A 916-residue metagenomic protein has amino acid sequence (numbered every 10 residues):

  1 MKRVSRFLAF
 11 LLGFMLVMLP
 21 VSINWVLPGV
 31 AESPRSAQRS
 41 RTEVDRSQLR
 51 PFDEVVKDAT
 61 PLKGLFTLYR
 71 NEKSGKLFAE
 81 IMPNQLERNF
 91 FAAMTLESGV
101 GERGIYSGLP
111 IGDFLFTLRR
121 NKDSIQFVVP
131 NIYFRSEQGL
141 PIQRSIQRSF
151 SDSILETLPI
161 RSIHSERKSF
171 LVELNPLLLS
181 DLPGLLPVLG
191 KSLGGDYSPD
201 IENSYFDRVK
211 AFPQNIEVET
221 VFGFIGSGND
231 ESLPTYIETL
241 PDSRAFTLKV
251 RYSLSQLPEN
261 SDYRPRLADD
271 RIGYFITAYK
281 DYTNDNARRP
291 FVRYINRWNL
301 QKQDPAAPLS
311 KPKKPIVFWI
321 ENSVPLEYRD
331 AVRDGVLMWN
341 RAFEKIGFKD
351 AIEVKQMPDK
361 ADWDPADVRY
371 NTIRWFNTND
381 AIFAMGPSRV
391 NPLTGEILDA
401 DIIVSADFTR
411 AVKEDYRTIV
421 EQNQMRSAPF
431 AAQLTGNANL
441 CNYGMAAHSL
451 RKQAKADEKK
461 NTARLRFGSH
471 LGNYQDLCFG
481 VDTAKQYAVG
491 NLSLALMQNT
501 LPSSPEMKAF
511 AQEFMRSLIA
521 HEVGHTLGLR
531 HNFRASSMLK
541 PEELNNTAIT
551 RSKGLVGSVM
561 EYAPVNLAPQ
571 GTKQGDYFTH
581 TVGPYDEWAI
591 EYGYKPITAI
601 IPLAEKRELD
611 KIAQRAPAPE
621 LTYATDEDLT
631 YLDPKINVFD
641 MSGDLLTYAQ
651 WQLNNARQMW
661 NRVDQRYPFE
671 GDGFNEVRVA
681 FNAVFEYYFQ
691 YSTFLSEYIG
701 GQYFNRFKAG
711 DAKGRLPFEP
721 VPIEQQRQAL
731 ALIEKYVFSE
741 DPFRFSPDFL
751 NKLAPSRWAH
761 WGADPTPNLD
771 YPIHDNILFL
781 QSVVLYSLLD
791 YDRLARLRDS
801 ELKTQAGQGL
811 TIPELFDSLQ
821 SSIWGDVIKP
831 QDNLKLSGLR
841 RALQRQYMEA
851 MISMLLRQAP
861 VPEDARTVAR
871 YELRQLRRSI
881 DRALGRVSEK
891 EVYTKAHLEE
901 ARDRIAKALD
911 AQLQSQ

Functional and structural regions predicted by a protein language model:
K2-L12: Bacterial N-terminal signal peptides that target proteins for export
F10-N24: Bacterial N-terminal signal peptides
V21-S36: Signal peptide processing junction and immediate N-terminal pro/mature segment of secreted/exported proteins
E32-L77, I81-V324, R341-A342, I346 (+9 more regions): Auxiliary tRNA-acceptor-end handling modules of aminoacyl-tRNA synthetases
K57, L337-F348, T378, G524-H525 (+4 more regions): Sec-exported extracytoplasmic/periplasmic mature domains
Y328-G335, M507, A511, M515 (+2 more regions): Stable alpha-helical elements in mature extracytoplasmic
Q356-F376, E513-A520, G524-P569: The catalytic-center signature of Zn2+-dependent metalloproteases
A463-L465, G472-G480, A488, Q498-N499 (+2 more regions): Conserved catalytic/binding loops enriched for acidic/polar residues
